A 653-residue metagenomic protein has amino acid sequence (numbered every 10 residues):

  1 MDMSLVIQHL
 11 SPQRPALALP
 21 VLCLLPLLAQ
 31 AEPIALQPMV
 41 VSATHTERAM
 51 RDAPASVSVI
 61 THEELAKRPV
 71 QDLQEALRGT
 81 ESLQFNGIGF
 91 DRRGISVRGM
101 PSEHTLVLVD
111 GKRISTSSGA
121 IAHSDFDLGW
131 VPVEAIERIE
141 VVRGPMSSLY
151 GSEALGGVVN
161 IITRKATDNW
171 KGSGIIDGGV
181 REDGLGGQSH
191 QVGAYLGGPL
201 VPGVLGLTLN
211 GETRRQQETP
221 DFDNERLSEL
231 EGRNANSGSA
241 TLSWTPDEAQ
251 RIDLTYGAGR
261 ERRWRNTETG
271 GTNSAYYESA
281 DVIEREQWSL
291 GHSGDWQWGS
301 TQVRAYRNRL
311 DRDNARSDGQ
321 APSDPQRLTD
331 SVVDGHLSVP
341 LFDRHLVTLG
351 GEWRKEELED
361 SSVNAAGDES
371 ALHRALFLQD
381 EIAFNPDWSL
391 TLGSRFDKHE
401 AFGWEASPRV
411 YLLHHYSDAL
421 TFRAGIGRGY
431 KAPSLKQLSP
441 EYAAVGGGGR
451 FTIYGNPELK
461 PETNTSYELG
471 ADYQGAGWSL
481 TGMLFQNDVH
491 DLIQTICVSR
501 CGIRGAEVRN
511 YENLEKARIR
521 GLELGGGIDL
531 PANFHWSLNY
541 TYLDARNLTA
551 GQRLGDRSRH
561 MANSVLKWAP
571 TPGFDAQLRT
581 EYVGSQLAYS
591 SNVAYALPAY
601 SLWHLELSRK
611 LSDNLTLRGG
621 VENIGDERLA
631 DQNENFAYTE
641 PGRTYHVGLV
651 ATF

Functional and structural regions predicted by a protein language model:
Q74-T116: Extracytoplasmic beta-strand/coil segments of soluble accessory domains associated with Gram-negative outer-membrane
S96, R113-R143: Short acidic/polar hinge/loop motifs at secondary-structure boundaries that mediate gating or recognition
G129-I175, T652: A beta-strand signature from Gram-negative outer-membrane beta-barrel systems, especially the internal plug domain
T167-S279: Periplasmic-side early beta-strands and strand-to-turn transitions of outer-membrane beta-barrels
I175, V347, A383-D387, F485-D488 (+2 more regions): Gram-negative outer-membrane beta-barrel transporters
G197-P199, N210, T245, A424 (+2 more regions): Conserved C-terminal beta-signal and adjacent last beta-strands/turns of outer-membrane beta-barrel proteins
R260-R262, T269, E357, E400-E405 (+6 more regions): Surface-exposed extracellular loop regions of Gram-negative outer-membrane beta-barrel proteins, predominantly
R327-V339, A375-F377, N456-K460, S466 (+4 more regions): Outer membrane beta-barrel strand-and-loop segments of large Gram-negative receptors, especially TonB-dependent
